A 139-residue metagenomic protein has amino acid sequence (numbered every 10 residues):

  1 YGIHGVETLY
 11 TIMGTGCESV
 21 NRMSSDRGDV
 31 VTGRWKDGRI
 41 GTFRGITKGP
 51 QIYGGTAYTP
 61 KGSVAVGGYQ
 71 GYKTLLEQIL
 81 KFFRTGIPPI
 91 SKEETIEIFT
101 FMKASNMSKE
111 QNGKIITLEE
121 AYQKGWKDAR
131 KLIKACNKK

Functional and structural regions predicted by a protein language model:
Y1-G2, G68, Y72, P88-E94: Aromatic-acidic/polar surface patches that form glycan- and anion
Y1-P50, E93-T100: Rossmann-like dinucleotide-binding domain that binds NAD(P)(H)
G5-V6, Y72, L76, M102: A general structural signal for well-ordered alpha-helical segments in protein cores
L9, Q78-F82, S105: Generic hydrophobic alpha-helical segments
I12-G16, D37, S63-L75, Q111-E120 (+1 more regions): Short secondary-structure transition/capping segments
D29-E77: C-terminal substrate-binding/catalytic lobe of Rossmann-fold NAD(P)-dependent oxidoreductases
R84-K139: C-terminal helix-rich "cap/oligomerization" subdomain common to oxidoreductases
